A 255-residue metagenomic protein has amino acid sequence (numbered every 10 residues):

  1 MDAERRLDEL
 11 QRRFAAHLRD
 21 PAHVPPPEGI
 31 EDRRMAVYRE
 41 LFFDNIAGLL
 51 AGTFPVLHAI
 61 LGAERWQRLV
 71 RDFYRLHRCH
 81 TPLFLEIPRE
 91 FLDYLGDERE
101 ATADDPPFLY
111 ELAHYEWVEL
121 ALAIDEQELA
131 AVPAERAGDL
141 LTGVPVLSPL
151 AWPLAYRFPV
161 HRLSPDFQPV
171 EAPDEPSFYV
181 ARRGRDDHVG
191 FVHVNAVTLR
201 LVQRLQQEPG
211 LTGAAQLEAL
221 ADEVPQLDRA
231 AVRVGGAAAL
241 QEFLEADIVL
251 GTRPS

Functional and structural regions predicted by a protein language model:
M1-R136, V192-S255: Long, charge-rich, low-complexity alpha-helical segments
F14, Y115, G143-L147, V180: Generic preference for hydrophobic/aromatic residues in regular secondary structure cores
E119-P169: A glycine-rich beta-turn/hairpin centered on an aromatic-Pro dipeptide
P149-Q207: Low-complexity, glycine/alanine/valine/leucine- and proline-rich hydrophobic stretches
